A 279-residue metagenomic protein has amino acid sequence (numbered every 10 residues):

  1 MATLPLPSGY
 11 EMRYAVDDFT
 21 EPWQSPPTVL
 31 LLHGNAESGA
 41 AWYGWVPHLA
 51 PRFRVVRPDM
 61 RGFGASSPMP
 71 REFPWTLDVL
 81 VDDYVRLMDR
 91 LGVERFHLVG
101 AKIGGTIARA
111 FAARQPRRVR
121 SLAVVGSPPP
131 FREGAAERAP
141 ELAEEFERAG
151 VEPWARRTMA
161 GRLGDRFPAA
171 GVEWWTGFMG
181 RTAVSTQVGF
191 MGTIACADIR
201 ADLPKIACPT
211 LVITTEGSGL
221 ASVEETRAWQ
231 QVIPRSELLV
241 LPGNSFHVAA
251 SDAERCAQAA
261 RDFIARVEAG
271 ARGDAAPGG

Functional and structural regions predicted by a protein language model:
Y10-M69: Conserved HGGG/HGGXW glycine-rich cap/lid loop of the alpha/beta-hydrolase fold
P47, A207-N244, A250: Conserved loop-alpha-helix segment in the C-terminal half of the alpha/beta-hydrolase fold that carries the catalytic
D59, H97, R120-A123: Residue in the alpha/beta-hydrolase core beta-strand immediately N-terminal to the catalytic nucleophile
D78-F96: Conserved acidic catalytic loop of the alpha/beta-hydrolase fold
G100, G104, A108: Gly/Ala-rich beta-loop-alpha elbow adjacent to hydrolase catalytic centers
R109-R114, V119-A149: Flexible "cap/lid" loop of the alpha/beta hydrolase fold
R132-E137, R148-K205: Conserved alpha/beta-hydrolase catalytic His-Asp/Glu region
S236-G279: Catalytic active-site module of serine/aspartate enzymes centered on a nucleophile-bearing elbow/loop
